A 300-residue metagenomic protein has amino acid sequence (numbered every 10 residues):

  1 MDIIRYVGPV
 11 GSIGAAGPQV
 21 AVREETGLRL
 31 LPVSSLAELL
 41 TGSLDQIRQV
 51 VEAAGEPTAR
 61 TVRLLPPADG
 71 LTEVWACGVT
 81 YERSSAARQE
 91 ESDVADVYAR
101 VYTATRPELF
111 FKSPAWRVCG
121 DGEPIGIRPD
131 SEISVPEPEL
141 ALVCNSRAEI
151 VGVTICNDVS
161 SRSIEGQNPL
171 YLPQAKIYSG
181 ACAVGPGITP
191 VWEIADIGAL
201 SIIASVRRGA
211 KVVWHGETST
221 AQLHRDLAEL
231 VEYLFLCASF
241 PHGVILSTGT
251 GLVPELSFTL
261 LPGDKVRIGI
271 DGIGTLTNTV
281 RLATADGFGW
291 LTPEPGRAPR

Functional and structural regions predicted by a protein language model:
M1-E82, E229, N278-R300: Generic N-terminal segment detector
M1-I3, P18-Q19, E139, S201-I203 (+1 more regions): Short, acidic/polar N-cap/turn motifs at the starts of alpha helices
Y6-V7, D45-A210: Active-site microenvironments in enzyme catalytic cores
V7-V10, G17, V22-G27, C144-A148 (+2 more regions): Short acidic-glycine loop/turn motifs at beta-strand connectors
S12, R162-R300: Catalytic-pocket segment enriched in acidic/His residues
